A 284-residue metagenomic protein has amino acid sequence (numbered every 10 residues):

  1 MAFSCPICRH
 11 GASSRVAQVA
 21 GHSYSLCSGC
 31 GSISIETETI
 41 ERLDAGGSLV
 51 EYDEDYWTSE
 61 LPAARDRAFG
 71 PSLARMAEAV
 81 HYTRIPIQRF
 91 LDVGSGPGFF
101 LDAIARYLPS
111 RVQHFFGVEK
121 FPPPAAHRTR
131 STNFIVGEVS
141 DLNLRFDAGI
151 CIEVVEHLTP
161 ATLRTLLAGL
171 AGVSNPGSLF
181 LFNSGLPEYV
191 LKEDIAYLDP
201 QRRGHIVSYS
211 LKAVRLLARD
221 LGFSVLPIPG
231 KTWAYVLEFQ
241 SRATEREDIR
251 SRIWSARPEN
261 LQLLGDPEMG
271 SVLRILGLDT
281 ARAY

Functional and structural regions predicted by a protein language model:
M1-I152, R164-A168, F182-N183, K212 (+2 more regions): Conserved N-terminal segment of class I S-adenosyl-L-methionine
C8-S13, L211-I228, R242: A SAM-dependent methyltransferase catalytic signature shared across enzymes that methylate proteins
V154-H157: Hydrophobic adenine-recognition pocket in adenosine-nucleotide-binding enzymes
T159-L163: Short N-terminal helix/helix-N-cap motif within the alpha/beta-hydrolase-1
S174-F180: Short glycine-dipeptide loop
F182-V207, K212-A213: Short, glycine-/aromatic-enriched active-site segment of Class I SAM-dependent methyltransferases
S241-E247: Short, charged/polar, Gly/Pro-enriched secondary-structure boundary elements
